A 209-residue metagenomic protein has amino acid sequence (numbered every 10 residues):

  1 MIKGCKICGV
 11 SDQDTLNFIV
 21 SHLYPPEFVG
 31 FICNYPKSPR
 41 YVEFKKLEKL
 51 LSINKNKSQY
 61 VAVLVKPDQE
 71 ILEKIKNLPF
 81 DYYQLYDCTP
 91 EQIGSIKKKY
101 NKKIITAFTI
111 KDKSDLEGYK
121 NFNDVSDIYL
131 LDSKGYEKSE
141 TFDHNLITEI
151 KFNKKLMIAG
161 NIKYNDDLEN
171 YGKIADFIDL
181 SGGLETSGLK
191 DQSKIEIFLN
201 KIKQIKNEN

Functional and structural regions predicted by a protein language model:
M1-N209: Conserved N-terminal beta1-alpha1 strand-loop-helix module at the mouth
